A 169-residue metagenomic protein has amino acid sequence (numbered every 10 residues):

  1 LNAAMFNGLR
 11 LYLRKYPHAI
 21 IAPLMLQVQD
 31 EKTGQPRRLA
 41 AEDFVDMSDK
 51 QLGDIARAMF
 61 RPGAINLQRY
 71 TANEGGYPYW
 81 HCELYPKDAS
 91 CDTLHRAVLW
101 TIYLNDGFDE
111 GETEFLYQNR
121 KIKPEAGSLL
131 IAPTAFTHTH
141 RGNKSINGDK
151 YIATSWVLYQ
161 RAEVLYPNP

Functional and structural regions predicted by a protein language model:
L1-L129, T137-P169: Fe(II)/2-oxoglutarate oxygenase catalytic core
